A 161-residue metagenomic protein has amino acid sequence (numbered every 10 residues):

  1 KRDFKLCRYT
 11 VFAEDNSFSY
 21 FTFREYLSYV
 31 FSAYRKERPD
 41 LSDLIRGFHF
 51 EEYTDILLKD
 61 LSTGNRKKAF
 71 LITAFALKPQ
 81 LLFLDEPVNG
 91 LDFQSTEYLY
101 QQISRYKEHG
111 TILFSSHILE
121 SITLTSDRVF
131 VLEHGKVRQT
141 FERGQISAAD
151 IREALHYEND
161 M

Functional and structural regions predicted by a protein language model:
E14, S19-Y34: Q-loop/switch helix immediately C-terminal to the Walker
S28, R38-T54: Conserved ABC ATPase "signature" region
L71: Hydrophobic anchor residue at the start of the ABC signature
F75-A76: ABC ATPase C-loop
L82-E86: Catalytic Walker B motif of ABC-type/P-loop ATPase nucleotide-binding domains
F93-Q94: Helix N-cap at the start of a conserved alpha-helix in ABC-type nucleotide-binding domains
H109-S115: Conserved H-loop
K136-N159: Conserved beta-strand-loop-alpha-helix hinge in the C-terminal portion of ABC ATPase nucleotide-binding domains
